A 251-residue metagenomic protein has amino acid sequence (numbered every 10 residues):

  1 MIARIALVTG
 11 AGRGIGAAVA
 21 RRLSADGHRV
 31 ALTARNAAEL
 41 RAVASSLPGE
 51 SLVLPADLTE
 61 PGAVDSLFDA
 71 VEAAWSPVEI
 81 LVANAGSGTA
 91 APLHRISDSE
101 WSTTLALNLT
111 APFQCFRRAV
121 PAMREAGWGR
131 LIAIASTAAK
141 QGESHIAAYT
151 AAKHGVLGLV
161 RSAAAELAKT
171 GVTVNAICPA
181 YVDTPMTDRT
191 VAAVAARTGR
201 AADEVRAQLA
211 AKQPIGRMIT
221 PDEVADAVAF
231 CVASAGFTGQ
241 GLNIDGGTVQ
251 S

Functional and structural regions predicted by a protein language model:
G12-R13: Conserved glycine-rich cofactor-binding loop
A37, A56-S66, D98: The beta1-alpha1 cofactor-binding region of Rossmann-like NAD(H)/NADP(H)-dependent oxidoreductases
V78, P92-L93, E100-L105, L209: Substrate-binding pocket helix/loop in short-chain dehydrogenase/reductase
F116, A152, V160: Active-site helix of classical SDR
F116, I215-I244: C-terminal substrate-recognition "lid" of short-chain dehydrogenase/reductases
P121, A165-K169: Alpha-helical segment proximal to the catalytic Tyr-Lys
S136: Residue(s) in the substrate-gating loop at a strand-loop-helix junction that position the organic substrate next
